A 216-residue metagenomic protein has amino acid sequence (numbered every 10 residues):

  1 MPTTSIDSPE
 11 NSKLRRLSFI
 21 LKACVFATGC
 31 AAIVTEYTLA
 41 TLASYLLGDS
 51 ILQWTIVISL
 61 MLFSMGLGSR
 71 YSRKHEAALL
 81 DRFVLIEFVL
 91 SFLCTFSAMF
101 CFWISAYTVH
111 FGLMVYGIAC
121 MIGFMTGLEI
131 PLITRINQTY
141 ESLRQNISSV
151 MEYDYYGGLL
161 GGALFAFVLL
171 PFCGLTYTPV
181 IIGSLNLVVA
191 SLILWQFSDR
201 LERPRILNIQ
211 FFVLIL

Functional and structural regions predicted by a protein language model:
P2-L216: Alpha-helical transmembrane segments of multi-pass membrane proteins
